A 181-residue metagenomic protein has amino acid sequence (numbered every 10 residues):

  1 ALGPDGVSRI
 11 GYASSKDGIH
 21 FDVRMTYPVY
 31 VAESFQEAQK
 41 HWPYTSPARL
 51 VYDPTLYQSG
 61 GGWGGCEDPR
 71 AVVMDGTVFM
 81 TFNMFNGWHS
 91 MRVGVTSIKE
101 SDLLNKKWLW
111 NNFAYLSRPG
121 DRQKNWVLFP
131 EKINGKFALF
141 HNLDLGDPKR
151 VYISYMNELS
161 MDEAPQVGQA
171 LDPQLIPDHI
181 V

Functional and structural regions predicted by a protein language model:
A1-G64, V73-V127, E131-V181: Beta-rich carbohydrate-recognition and catalytic domains
